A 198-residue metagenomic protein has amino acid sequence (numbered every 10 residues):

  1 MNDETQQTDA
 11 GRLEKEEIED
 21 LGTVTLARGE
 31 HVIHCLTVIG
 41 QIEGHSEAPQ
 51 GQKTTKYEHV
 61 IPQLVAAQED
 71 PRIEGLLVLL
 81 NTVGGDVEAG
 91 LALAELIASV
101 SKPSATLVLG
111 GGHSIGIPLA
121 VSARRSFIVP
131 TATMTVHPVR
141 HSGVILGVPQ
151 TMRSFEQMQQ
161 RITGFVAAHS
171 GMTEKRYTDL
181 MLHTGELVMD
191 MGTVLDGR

Functional and structural regions predicted by a protein language model:
M1-I117, V121-R198: N-terminal organellar transit peptides
